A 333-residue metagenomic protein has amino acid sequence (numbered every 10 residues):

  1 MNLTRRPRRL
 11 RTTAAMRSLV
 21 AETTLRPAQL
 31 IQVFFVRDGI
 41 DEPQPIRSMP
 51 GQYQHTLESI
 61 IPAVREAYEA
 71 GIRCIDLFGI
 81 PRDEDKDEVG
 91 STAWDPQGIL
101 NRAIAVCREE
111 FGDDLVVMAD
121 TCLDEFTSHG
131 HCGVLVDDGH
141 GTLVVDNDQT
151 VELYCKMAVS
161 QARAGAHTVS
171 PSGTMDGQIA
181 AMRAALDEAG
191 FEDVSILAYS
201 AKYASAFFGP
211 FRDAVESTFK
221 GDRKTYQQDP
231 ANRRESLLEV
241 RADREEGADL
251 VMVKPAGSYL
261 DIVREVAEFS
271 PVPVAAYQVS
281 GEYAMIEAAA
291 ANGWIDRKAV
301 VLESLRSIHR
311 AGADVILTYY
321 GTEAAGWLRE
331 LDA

Functional and structural regions predicted by a protein language model:
M1-P7: Catalytic domains of riboflavin
N2, T13, E22-I31, R37-A333: Alpha/beta enzyme core
R8, T12-M16: Acidic, Ser/Thr/Pro-rich intrinsically disordered transcriptional activation regions
